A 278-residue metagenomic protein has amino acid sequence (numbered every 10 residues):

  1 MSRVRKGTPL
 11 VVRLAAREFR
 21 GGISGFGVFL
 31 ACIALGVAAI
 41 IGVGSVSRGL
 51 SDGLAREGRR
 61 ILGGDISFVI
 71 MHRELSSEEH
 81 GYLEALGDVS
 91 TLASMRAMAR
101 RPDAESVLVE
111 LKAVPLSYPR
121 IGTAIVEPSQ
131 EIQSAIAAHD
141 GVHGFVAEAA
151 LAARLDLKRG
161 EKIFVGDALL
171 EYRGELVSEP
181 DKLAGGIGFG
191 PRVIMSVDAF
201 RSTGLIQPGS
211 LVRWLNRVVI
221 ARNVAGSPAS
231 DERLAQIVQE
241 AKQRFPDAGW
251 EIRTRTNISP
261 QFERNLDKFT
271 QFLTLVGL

Functional and structural regions predicted by a protein language model:
S2-L278: Membrane transport/envelope proteins' first extracytoplasmic loop
